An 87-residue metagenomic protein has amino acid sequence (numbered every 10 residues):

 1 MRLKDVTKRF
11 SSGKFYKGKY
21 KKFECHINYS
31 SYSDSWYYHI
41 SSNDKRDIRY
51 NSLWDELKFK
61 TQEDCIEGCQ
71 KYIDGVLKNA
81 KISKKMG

Functional and structural regions predicted by a protein language model:
M1-I40: Short N-terminal "domain-start" leader segments that mark the transition from disordered tails or signal peptides into
R2-T7, D44-G87: Mixed-charge, Lys/Arg-enriched low-complexity segments
